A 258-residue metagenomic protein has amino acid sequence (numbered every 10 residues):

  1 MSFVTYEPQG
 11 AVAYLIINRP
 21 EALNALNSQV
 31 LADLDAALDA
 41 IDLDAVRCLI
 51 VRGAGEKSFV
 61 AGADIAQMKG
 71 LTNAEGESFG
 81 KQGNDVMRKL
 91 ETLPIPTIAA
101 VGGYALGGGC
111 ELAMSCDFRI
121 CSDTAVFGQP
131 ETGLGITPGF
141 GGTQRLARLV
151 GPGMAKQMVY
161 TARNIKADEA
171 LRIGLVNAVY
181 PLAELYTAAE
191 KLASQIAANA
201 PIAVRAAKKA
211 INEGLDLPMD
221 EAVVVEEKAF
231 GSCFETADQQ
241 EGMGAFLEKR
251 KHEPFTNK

Functional and structural regions predicted by a protein language model:
M1-R52, R88: Conserved CoA-thioester-binding segment of acyl-CoA-metabolizing enzymes
M1-Y14, N18, R163-A197, R205-G214 (+1 more regions): Amphipathic alpha-helical segments at domain termini/boundaries
F3, G53-K89, A105, G135 (+1 more regions): Glycine- (often His-adjacent) and acidic-residue-rich active-site loop that binds/positions the CoA thioester
L15, R19, L34, V51 (+7 more regions): Terminal peptide-recognition signature
Q29-D33, Q82, K89, A188 (+2 more regions): Charged catalytic carboxylate motif
R88-I202, T236, E241-G244: Crotonase-fold acyl-CoA enzyme core
M158-V159, A210, G214, A229-F234: Helix-loop "lid/cap" segments that line or gate small-molecule binding pockets
